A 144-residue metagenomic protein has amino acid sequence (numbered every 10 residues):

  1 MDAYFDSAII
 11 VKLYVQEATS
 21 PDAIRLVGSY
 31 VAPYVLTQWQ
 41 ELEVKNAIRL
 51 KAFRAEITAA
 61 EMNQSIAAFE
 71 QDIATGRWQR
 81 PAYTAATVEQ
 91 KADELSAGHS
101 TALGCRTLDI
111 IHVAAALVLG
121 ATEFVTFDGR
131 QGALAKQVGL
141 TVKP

Functional and structural regions predicted by a protein language model:
M1-N46, K51-Q64, G129, V138-T141: Short, well-structured N-terminal submotif of metal-dependent ribonuclease cores
T37, P81-Y83, K143: Conserved beta-strand termini and adjacent loop/short-helix elements that scaffold enzyme active sites in alpha/beta
K45-S96: Active-site-proximal, substrate-binding regions of enzyme catalytic domains and RNA-binding/basic surfaces
W78-G129, A133: Active-site neighborhoods of divalent-metal-dependent phosphate/nucleic-acid chemistry enzymes
A121, V142-P144: Hydrophobic, well-ordered secondary-structure segments that either form specific early membrane-associated helices used
